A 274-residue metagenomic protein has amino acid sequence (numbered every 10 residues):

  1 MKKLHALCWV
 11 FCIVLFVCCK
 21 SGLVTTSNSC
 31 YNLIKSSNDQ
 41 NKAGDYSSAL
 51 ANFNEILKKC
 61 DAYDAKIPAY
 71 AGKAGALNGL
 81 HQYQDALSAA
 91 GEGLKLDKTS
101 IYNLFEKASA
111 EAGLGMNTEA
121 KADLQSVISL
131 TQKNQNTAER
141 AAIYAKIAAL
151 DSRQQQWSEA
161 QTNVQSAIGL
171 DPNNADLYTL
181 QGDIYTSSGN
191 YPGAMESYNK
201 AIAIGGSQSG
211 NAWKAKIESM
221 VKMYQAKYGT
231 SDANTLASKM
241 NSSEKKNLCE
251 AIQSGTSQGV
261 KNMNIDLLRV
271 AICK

Functional and structural regions predicted by a protein language model:
C18-P68, K274: N-terminal leader/linker segments that initiate helical-solenoid repeat arrays
Y31-N32, A65-P68, Y102, Q135-A138 (+4 more regions): Start-of-helix register in tetratricopeptide repeats
K42-A43, G79, G113-L114, K146-A149 (+3 more regions): Register position in tetratricopeptide repeats
D61-D64, K98, Q132, P172 (+2 more regions): Short coil turns that delineate tetratricopeptide repeat
P68-G72, G79, E106, E139-A142 (+4 more regions): Canonical tetratricopeptide repeat
S219-K274: Terminal, low-structured helical/coil segments at or just beyond the last alpha-helical repeat
